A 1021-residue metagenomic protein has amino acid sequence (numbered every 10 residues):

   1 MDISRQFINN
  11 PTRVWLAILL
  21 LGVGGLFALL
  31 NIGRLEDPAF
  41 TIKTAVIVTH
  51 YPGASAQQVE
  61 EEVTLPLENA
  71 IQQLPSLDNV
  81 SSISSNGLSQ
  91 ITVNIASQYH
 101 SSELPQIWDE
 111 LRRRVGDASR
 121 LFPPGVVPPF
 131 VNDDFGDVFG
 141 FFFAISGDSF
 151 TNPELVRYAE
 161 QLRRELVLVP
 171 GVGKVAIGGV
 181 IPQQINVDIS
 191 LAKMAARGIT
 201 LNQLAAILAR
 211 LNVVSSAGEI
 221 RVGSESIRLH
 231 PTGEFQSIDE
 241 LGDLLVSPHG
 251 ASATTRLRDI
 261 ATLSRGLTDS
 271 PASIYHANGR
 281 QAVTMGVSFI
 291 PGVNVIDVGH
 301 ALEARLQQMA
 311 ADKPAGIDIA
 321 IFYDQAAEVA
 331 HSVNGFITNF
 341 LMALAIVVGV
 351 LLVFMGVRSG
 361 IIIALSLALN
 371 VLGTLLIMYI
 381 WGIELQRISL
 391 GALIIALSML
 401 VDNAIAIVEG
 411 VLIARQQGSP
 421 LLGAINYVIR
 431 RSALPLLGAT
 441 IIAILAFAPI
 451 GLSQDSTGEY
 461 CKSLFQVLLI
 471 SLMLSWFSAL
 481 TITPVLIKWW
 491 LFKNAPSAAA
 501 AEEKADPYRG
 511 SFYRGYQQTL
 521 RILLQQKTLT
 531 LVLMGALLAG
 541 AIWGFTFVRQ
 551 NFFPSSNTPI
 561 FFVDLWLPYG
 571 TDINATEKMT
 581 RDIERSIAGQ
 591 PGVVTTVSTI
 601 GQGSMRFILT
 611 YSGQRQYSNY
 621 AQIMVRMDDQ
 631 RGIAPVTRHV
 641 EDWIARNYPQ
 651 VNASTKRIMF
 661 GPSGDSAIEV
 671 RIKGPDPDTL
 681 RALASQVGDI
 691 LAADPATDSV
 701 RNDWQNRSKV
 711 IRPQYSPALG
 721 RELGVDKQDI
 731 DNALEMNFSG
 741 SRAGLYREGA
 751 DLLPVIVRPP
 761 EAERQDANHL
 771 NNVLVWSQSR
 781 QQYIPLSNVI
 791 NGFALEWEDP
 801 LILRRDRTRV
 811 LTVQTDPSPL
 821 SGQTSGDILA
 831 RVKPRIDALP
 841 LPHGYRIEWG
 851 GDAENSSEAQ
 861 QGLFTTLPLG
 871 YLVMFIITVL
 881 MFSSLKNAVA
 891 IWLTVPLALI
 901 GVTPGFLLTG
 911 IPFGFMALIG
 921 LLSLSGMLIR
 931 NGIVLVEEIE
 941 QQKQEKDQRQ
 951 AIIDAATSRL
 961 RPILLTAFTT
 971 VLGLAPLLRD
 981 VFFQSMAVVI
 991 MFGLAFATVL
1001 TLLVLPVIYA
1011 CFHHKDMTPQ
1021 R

Functional and structural regions predicted by a protein language model:
M1-R34, R430-S432, A501-F553, V594: Signature of alpha-helical transmembrane segments and their immediate interfacial
Q6, S119, E165-M342, V408 (+6 more regions): Extracytoplasmic/periplasmic membrane-proximal domains and adjacent transmembrane bundles of envelope biogenesis
I8, G22, Q58-D134, A192-V213 (+4 more regions): Solvent-exposed, membrane-proximal periplasmic/extracellular interface segments of envelope transport and secretion
T12, L20-A54, G116-G125, I450-E459 (+5 more regions): Transmembrane helices with small-residue packing motifs
G25-N31, A345-L412, V873-R959, L964-D980 (+2 more regions): Hydrophobic transmembrane alpha-helices and their membrane-interface caps in long multi-pass transport proteins
S55-E62, Y99-E110, G140-F143, D148-E160 (+16 more regions): Solvent-exposed, non-transmembrane alpha-helical starts
F322, V329, V333, V408 (+4 more regions): Helix-loop junctions and hydrophobic alpha-helical segments within the transmembrane domains of large membrane
L397-V411, S432-L452, E459-E502, I623 (+5 more regions): Transmembrane alpha-helices and their membrane-interface boundaries in multi-pass membrane transporters and channels
